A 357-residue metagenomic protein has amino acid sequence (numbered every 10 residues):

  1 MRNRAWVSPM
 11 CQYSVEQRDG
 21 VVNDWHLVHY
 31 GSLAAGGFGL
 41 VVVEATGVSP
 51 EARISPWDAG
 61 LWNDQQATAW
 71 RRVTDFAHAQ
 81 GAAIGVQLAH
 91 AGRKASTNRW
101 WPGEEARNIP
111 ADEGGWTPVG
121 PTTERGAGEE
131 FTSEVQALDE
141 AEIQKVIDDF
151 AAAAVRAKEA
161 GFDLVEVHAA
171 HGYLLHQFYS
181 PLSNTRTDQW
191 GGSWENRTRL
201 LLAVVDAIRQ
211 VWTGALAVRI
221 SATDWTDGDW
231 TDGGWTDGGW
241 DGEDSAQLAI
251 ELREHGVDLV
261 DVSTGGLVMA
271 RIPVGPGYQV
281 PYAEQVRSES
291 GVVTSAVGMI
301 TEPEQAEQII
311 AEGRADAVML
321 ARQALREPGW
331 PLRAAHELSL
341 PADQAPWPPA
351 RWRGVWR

Functional and structural regions predicted by a protein language model:
M1-R357: Flavin-dependent oxidoreductase catalytic cores
